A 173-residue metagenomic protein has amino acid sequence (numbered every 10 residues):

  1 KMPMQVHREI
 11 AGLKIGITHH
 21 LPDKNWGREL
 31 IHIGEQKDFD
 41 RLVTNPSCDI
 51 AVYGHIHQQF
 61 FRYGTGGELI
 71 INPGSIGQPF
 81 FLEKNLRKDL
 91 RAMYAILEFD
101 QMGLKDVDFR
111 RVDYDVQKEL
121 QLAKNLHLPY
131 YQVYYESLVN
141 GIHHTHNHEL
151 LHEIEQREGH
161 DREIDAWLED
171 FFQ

Functional and structural regions predicted by a protein language model:
K1, G54-H55, K88-L90: Short solvent-exposed loop/turn micro-motifs enriched in small/polar/acidic residues
K1-I50: Conserved catalytic scaffold of divalent metal-dependent phosphoesterases
Q5-R8, Q58-Y63, M93-L97: Short beta-strand scaffold segments in enzyme catalytic cores
T18, I50-I56, I70-G74: Active-site neighborhood of phospho(di)ester-bond hydrolases with catalytic His/Asp-centered motifs
D23-N25, V52-G64, Q78-F81: Active-site environment of divalent metal-dependent phosphoester hydrolases
L30, G64-T65: Rossmann-like dinucleotide-binding domain that binds NAD(P)(H)
V43-N45, R62-Y63, R87-K88: Solvent-exposed alpha-helices and their adjacent loops that cap or buttress functional pockets in soluble metabolic
G66-Q173: Acidic, His/Gly-rich catalytic cores of divalent-metal-dependent hydrolytic chemistry
